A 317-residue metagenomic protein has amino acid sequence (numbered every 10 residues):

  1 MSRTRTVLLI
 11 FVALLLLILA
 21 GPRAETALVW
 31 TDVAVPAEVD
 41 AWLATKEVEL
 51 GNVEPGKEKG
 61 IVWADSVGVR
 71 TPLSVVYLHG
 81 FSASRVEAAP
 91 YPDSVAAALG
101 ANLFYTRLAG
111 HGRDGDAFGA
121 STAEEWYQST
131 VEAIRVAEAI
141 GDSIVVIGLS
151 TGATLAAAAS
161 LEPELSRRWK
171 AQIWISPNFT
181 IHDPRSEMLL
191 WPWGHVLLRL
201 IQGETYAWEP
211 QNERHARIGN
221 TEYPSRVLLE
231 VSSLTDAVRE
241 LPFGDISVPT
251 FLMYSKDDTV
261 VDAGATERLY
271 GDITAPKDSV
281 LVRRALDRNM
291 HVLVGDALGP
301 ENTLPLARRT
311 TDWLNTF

Functional and structural regions predicted by a protein language model:
E54-L99, L103-L108: Short, surface-exposed "cap/lid" segments of acyl-processing enzymes
P90-Y91, V248, V261-D272: Short alpha-helix in the alpha/beta-hydrolase fold that links the catalytic acid
R113-I140: Catalytic nucleophile-loop/oxyanion-hole region of alpha/beta-hydrolase and closely related hydrolase-like folds
I147-A156: Gly/Ala-rich beta-loop-alpha elbow adjacent to hydrolase catalytic centers
I173-P184: Active-site nucleophile loop of the alpha/beta-hydrolase fold
I246, L252-Y254, D258: Short beta-strand/loop motif that positions the catalytic acidic residue of the alpha/beta-hydrolase fold
I273-L293: Catalytic histidine neighborhood in serine/cysteine hydrolases with alpha/beta-hydrolase-type architecture
R288-F317: Catalytic active-site module of serine/aspartate enzymes centered on a nucleophile-bearing elbow/loop
